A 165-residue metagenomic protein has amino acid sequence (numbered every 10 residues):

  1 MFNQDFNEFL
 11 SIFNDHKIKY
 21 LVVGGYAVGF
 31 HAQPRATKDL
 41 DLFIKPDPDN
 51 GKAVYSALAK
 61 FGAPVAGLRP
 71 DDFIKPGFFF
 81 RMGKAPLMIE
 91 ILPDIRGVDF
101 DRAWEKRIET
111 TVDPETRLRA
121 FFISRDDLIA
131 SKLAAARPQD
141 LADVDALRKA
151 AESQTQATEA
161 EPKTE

Functional and structural regions predicted by a protein language model:
M1-E165: Compositionally biased terminal segments of proteins
